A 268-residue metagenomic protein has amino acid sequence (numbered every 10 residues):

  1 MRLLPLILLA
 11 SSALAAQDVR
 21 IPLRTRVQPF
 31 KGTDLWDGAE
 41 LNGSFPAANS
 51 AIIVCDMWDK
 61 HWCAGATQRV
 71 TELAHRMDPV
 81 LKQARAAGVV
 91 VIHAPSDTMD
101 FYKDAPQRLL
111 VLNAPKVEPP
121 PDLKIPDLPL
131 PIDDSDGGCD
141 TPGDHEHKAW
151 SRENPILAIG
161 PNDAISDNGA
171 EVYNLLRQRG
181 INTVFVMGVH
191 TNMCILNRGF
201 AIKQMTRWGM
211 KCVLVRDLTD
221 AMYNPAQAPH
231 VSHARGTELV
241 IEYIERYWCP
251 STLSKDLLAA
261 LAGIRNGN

Functional and structural regions predicted by a protein language model:
M1-L3, A16-D18: Generic structural signal for short, solvent-exposed loop/turn connectors between secondary structure elements
L3-S12: Sec-dependent N-terminal signal peptides
Q17-A51, Q68-V70, P79-K82, A86-G88 (+2 more regions): Active-site-adjacent betaalpha module
S50-G65: Acidic/histidine-rich, surface-exposed loop or edge segments in extracytoplasmic proteins
I52-V54, V90-H93: Short, conserved beta-strand segments within well-ordered enzyme catalytic domains that often line or immediately flank
M57, H93-S96, R216: A cross-domain feature marking catalytic cores of carbohydrate-active enzymes and several ubiquitous metabolic/repair
A74-R76: Short catalytic helix/loop segments, enriched in acidic residues and glycine and frequently bearing histidine
K103: Carbohydrate-interacting regions of secretory-pathway proteins
